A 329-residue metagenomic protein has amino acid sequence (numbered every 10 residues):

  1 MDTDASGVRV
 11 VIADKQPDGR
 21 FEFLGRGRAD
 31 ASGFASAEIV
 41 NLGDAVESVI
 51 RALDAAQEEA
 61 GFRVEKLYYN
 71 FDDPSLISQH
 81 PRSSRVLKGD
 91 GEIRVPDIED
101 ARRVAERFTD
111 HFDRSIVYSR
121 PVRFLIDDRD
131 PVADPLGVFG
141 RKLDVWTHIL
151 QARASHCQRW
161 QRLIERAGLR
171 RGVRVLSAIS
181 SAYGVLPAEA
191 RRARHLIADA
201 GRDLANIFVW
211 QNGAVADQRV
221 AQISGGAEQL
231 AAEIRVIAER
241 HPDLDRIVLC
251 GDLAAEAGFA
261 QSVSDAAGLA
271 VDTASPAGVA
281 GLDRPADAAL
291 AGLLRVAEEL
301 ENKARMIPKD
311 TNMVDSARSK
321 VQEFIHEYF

Functional and structural regions predicted by a protein language model:
M1-G7, V11-L67, F71-L196, A257 (+2 more regions): Nucleotide/phosphate-binding catalytic cleft detector across ATP-hydrolyzing and phosphate-transferring enzymes
P17-G25, W210-Q222, D287: Metal-dependent catalytic core segments for phosphate chemistry
A52-E65, A231-R246: Phosphate/pyrophosphate-binding loops at sites that engage ATP/ADP/AMP, CoA/4′-phosphopantetheine, polyphosphate
R166-G172, V220-L244, A254: Adenine-nucleotide phosphate-binding core of ATP-dependent small-molecule kinases
S180-E228: Acidic, glycine-rich loop-and-beta core segments that form the ion-binding/anion-interacting portion of active sites
A200, D243-A266: Glycine-rich phosphate-binding loops at beta-strand->alpha-helix junctions
L204, L244-R246, G268, P285-L290: Active-site lining segments that contact anionic ligands and/or coordinate catalytic metals
G278-G281: Divalent-cation-assisted or electrostatically stabilized phosphate/pyrophosphate-binding catalytic cores
